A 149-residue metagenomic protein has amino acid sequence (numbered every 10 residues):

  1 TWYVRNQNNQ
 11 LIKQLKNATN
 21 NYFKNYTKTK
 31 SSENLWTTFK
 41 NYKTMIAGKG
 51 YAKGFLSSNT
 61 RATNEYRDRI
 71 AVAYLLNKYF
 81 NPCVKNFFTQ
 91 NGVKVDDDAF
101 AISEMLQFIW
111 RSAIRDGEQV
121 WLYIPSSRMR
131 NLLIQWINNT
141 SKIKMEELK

Functional and structural regions predicted by a protein language model:
T1-S57, A71: Positively charged, amphipathic N-terminal segments that serve as targeting/anchoring signals
G50-N139, M145-E147: Conserved RecA-like P-loop NTPase helicase motor core
